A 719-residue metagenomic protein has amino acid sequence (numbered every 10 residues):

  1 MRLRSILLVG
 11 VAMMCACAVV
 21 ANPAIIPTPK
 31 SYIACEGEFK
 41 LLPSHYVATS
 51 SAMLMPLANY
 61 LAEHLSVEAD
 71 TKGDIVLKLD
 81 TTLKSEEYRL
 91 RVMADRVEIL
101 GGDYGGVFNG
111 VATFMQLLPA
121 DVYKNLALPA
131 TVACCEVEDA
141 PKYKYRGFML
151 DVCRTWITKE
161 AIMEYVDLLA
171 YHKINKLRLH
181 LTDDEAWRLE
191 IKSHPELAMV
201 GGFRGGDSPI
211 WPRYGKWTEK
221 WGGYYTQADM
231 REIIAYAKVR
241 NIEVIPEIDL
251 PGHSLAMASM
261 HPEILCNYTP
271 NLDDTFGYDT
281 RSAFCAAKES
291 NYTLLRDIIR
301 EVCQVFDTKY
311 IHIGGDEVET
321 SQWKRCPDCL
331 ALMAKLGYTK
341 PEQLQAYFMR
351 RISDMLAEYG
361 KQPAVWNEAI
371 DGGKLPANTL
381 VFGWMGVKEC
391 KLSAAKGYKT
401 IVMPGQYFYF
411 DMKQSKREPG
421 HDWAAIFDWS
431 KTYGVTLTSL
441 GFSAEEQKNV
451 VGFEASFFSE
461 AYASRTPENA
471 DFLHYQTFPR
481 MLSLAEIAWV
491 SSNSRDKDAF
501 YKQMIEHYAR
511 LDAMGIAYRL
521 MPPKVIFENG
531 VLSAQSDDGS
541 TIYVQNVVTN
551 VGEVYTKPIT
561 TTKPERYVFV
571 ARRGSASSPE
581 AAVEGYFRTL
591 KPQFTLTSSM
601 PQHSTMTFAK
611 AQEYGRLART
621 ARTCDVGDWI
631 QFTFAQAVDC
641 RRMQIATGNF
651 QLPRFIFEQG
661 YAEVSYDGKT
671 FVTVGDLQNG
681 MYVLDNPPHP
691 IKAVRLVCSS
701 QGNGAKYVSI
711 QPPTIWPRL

Functional and structural regions predicted by a protein language model:
M1-A24: Bacterial Sec-dependent N-terminal signal peptides
V19-P141, A364-I370, A509-A513, M600-P601: Acidic, contiguous N-terminal accessory segments
L83-Y310, R351, M355, E454-A461: Feature activates predominantly on carbohydrate-active enzymes
M257, P262, T275, R281-A377 (+1 more regions): Active-site neighborhood of glycoside hydrolase catalytic domains
P363-E368, L375-T379, M385-S533: Flexible, acidic glycine-rich loops studded with aromatic residues
K502-R619: Low-complexity, disordered linker/stalk regions enriched in Pro/Thr/Ser/Gly
V583-C640, A646-Q659, D676, Y707 (+1 more regions): Disordered, acidic Ser/Thr/Pro-rich linker "stalks" and the adjacent N-terminal cap of the next globular domain
L696-G704: Short beta-strand-plus-loop segments that form exposed binding edges in beta-rich domains
